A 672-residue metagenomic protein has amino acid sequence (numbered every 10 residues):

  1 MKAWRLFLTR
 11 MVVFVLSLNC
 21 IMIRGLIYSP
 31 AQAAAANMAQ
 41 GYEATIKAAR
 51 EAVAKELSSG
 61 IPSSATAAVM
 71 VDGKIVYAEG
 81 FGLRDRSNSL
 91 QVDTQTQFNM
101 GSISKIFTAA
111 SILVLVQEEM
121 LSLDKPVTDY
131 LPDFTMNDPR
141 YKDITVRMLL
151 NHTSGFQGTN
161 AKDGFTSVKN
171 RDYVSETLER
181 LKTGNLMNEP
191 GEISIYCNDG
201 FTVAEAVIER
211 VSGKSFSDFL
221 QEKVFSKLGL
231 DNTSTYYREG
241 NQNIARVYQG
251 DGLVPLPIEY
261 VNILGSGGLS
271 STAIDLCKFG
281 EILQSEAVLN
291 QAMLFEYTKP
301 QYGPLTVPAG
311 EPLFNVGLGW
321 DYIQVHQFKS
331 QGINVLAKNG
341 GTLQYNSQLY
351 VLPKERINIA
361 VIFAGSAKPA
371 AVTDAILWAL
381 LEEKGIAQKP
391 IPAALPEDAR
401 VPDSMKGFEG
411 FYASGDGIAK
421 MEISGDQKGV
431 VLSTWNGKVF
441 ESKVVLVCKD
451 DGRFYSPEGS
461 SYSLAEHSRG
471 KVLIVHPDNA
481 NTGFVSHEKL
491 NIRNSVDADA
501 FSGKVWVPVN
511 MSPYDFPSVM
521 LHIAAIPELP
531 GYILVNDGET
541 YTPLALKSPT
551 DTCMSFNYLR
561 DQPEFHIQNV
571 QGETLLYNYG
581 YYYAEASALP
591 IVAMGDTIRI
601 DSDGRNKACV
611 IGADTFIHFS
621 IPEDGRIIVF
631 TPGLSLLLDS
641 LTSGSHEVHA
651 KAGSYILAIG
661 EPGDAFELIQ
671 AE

Functional and structural regions predicted by a protein language model:
M1-L6: N-terminal secretory signal peptides that target proteins for export/translocation
M11-R24: Bacterial N-terminal signal peptides
G25, A31-A35: Boundary at the C-terminal end of the N-terminal hydrophobic targeting segment
A34-Y77, Q221, I258-E672: Catalytic loop of the DD-peptidase/beta-lactamase superfamily, centered on the K-T-G motif and neighboring
A44, A48-A52, S102, F107 (+14 more regions): Extracytoplasmic/secreted proteins, especially bacterial periplasmic and envelope-associated proteins
A48, K55-A67, S87-L149, M187-D199 (+3 more regions): Short active-site loop at a secondary-structure junction that contains or immediately precedes the catalytic residue(s)
A54-Q91, L123, T166-R171, L228-T235 (+2 more regions): A short, well-structured edge-of-sheet supersecondary motif
D85, P139-L343, S347-Q348: Short, surface-exposed loop or secondary-structure junction motifs that flank catalytic or metal-binding residues
